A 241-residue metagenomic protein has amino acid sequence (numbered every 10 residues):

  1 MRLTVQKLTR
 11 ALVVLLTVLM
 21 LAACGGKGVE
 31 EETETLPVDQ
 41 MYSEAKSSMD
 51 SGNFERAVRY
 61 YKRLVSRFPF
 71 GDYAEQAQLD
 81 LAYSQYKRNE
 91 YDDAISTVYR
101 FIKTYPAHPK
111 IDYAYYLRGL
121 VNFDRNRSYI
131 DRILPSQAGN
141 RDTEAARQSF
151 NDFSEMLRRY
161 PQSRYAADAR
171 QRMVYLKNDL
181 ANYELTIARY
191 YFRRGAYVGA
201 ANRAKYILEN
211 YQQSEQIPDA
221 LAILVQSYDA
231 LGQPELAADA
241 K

Functional and structural regions predicted by a protein language model:
R2-L8, L21-K241: Acidic, polar-rich low-complexity tracts and alpha-helical solenoid repeat scaffolds
K7-L16: Sec-dependent N-terminal signal peptides
